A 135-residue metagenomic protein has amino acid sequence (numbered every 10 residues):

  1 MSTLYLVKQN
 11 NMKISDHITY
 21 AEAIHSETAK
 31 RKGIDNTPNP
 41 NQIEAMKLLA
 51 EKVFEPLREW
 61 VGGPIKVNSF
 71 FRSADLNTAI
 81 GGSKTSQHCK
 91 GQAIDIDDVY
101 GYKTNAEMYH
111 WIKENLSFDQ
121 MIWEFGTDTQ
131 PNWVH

Functional and structural regions predicted by a protein language model:
L4-N11, K90, D98-H135: Catalytic cores and adjacent binding grooves of peptidoglycan-active enzymes
L4-R58: Extracytoplasmic cell-surface/polysaccharide-interacting catalytic and binding patches
L49-V53, G63, L76, Q92 (+2 more regions): Amphipathic alpha-helical interface surfaces
K52-G81: Extended, low-complexity, intrinsically disordered C-terminal regulatory tails of eukaryotic serine/threonine kinases
I65, I94, V134: A broad, low-specificity signal marking well-ordered, structured residues that form hydrophobic/aromatic
I80-D95: Active-site microenvironments of hydrolase-like enzyme catalytic domains
